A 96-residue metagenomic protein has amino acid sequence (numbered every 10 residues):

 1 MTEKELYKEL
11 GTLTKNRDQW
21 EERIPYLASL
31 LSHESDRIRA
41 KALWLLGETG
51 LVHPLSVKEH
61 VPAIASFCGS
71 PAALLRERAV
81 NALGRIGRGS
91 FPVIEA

Functional and structural regions predicted by a protein language model:
M1-S29: N-terminal "cap/leader" segments of large eukaryotic alpha-helical scaffolds
E3-L6, R39, R76: Residue-level detector of extended alpha-helical repeat arrays and alpha-solenoid scaffolds
G11, G47-E48, G84: Structural signature of alpha-helical solenoid repeat scaffolds
D18-L31, P54-F67, G89-A96: Amphipathic alpha-helical scaffolding segments comprising HEAT/armadillo-like alpha-solenoid repeats
S29-G50: N-terminal interaction modules that seed assembly of large macromolecular complexes
E34-S35, P71-A73: Short inter-helical turns and helix N-cap capping residues of alpha-solenoid HEAT/ARM repeat scaffolds
R76-A82, I86-R88: Ordered, amphipathic secondary-structure segments that act as subunit-interaction surfaces in large macromolecular
